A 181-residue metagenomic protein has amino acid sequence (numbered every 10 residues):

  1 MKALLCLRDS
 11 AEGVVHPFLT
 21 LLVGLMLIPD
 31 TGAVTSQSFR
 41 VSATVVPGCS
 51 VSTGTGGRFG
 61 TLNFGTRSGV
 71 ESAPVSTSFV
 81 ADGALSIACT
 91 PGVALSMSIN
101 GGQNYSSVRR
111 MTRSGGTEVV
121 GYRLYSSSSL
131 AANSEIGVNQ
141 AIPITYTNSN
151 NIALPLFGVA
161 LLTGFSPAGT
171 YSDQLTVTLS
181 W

Functional and structural regions predicted by a protein language model:
M1-G13: N-terminal secretory signal peptides that target proteins for export/translocation
K2, L27-P29: Position-driven detector of the extreme protein N-terminus
H16-L27: Bacterial N-terminal signal peptides
G32-S114, Q140-W181: N-terminal small/polar-rich segments of proteins
N100-G102, R123-S127: Predominantly extracellular/luminal cell-surface or secreted proteins
M111-R113, V119-L124: Glycan-recognition/cleft segments
S128-L130, W181: Solvent-exposed strand-loop boundary residues in beta-sheet-rich modules
A132-V138: Short beta-strand and strand-turn-strand segments in soluble, beta-rich domains
